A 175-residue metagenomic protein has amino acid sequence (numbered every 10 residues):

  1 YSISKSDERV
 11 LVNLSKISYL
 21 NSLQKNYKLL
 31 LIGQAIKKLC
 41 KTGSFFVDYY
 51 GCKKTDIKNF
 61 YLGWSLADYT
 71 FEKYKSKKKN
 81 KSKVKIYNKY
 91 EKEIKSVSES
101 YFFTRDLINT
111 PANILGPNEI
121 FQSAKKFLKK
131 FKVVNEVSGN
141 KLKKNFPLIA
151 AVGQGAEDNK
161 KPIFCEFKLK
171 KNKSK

Functional and structural regions predicted by a protein language model:
Y1-K175: Short amphipathic alpha-helical segment within the helicase RecA-like ATPase core that mediates nucleic-acid
